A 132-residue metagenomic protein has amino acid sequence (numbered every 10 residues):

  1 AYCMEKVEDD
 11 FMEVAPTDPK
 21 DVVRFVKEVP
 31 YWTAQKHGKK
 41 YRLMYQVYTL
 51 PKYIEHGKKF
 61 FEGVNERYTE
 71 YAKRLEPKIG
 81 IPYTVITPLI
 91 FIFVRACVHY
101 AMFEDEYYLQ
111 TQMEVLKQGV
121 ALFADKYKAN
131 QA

Functional and structural regions predicted by a protein language model:
A1-Y2: HTH DNA-binding helix-turn interface
E8, W32, K36-K39, Y45 (+2 more regions): Amphipathic alpha-helical packing segments from all-alpha helical-bundle domains
E8-K36, I90: Hydrophobic alpha-helical connector segments
F11-A15, Y41-K52, Y100-D105: Secondary-structure edge/capping motif, primarily at the C-terminal ends of alpha-helices and the immediately following
V23-K27, N65, T69, M113-A121: Hydrophobic core segments within long, regular secondary-structure runs in both alpha- and beta-rich folds
W32, L50-P51, F93-A96: A short structural micro-motif
E62, L75-F123, Y127-A132: Hydrophobic/aromatic-rich alpha-helical bundle segments in the mid-to-C-terminal region
